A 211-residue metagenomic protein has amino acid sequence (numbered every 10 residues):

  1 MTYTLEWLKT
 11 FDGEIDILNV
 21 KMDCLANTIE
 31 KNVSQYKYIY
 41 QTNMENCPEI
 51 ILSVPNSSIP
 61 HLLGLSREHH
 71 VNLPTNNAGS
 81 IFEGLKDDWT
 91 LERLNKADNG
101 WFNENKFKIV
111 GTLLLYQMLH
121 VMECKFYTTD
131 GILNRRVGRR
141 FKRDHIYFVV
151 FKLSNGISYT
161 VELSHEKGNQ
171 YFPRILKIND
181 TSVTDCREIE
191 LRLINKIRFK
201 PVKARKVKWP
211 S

Functional and structural regions predicted by a protein language model:
M1-F148, W209-S211: An acidic, glycine-rich, mixed-charge low-complexity segment common to nucleic-acid enzymes
K106-V207: Conserved binding-pocket/active-site segment within a compact domain
